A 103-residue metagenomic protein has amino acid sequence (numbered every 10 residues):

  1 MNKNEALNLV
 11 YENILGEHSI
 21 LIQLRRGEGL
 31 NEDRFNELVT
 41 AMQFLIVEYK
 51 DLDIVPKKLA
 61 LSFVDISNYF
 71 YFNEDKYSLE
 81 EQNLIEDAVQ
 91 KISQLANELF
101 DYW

Functional and structural regions predicted by a protein language model:
M1-F35: Short terminal alpha-helical segments
A6-L9, Q23, A41-F44, S62 (+2 more regions): Charge-rich, solvent-exposed alpha-helical interaction surfaces
N13, G27, K58, S62 (+1 more regions): Short acidic/histidine-centered micro-motifs embedded in hydrophobic/aromatic stretches that mark compact functional
E17, L21-G27, Y49, N73-Y77 (+1 more regions): Secondary-structure edge/capping motif, primarily at the C-terminal ends of alpha-helices and the immediately following
L30, D51-V55, K76, E80: Alpha-helical structural elements of signaling/regulatory helical domains
E32-L52: Mature extracytoplasmic domains of secretory-pathway proteins
V47-F63, N83: Short, charged early-sequence alpha-helical segments and their helix-coil boundaries
S62-W103: Amphipathic alpha-helical binding modules
